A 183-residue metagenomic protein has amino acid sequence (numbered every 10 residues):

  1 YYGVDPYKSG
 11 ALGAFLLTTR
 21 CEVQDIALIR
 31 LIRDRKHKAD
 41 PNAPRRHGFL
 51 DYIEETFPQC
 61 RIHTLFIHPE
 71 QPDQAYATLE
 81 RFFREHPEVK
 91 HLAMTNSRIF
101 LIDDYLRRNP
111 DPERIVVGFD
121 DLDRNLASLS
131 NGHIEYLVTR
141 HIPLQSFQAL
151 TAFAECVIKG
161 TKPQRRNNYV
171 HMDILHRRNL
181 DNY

Functional and structural regions predicted by a protein language model:
Y2-A27, A75-Y76, N125, R140-I158: Hydrophobic alpha-helical segments within soluble ligand-binding/sensing domains
S9-L12, A39-C60, Q74, T78 (+2 more regions): Short, solvent-exposed amphipathic alpha-helices that sit in or adjacent to ligand/effector-binding or catalytic
L17-C21, K36, H47-F57, D103 (+3 more regions): Non-catalytic structural scaffold of enzyme domains
D25-H37: Short beta-strand segments enriched in small/hydrophobic residues
A27-R30, G118-D120, H176: Short beta-strand/turn micro-motifs composed of small residues that flank or help shape donor/cofactor-binding pockets
H37-K38, L144-Y183: Hinge/cleft segment of the Venus flytrap/periplasmic-binding protein
F49, H63-R124: Hydrophobic alpha-helical
